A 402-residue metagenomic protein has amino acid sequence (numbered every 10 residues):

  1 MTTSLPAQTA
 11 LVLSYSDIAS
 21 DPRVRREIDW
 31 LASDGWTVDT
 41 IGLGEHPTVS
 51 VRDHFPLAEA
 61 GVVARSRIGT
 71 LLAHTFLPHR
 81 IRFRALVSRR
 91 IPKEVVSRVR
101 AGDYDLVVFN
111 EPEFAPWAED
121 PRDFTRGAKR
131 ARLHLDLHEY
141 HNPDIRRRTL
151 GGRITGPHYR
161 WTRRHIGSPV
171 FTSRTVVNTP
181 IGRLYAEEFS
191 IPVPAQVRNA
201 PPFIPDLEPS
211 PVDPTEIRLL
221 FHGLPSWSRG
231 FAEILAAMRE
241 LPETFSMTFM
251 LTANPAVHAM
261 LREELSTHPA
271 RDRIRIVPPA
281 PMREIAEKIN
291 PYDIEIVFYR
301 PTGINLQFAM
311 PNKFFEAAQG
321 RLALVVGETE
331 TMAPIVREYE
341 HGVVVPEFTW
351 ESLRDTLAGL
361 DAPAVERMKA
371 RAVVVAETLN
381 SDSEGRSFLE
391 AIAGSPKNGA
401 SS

Functional and structural regions predicted by a protein language model:
M1-F55, G102, P192, R198 (+1 more regions): N-terminal subdomain of nucleotide-sugar transferases
P22, R229, P279-K288, E295-F315 (+1 more regions): Nucleotide-sugar-dependent
D29, L86-R100, A115-P116, D123-G127 (+3 more regions): Membrane-proximal helix-turn-helix segments that form the acceptor-binding/catalytic region of lipid-linked
G44, W117, D144, G156 (+3 more regions): A short, active-site helix/loop in glycosyltransferases that binds the activated sugar's phosphate group
T175, P201, P211-R229, L235-R239 (+2 more regions): Conserved donor-binding/catalytic core segment of Leloir-type glycosyltransferases
E216, L251, A259-I289: Nucleotide-activated donor-binding/catalytic signature segment of Leloir-type glycosyltransferases, i.e., the conserved
A333-T356: Change "using UDP/GDP/dTDP sugars" to "using nucleotide sugars
F348-L353, D361-A393: A charged, aromatic-enriched C-terminal amphipathic alpha-helix characteristic of glycosyltransferases across folds
